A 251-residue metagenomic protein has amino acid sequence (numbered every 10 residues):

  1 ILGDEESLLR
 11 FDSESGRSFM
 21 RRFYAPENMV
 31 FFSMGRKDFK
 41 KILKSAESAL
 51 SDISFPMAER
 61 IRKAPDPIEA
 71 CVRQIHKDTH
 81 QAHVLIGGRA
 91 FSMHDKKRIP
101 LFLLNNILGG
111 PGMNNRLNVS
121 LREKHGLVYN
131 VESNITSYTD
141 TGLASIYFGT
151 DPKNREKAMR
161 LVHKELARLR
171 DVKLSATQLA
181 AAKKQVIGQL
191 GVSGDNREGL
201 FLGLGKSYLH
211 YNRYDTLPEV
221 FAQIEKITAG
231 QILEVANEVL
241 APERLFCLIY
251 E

Functional and structural regions predicted by a protein language model:
I1-M57, Q74, F91-S92, L101 (+2 more regions): Charge-rich, well-structured scaffold segments of protease-associated domains
M57-N115: His/Glu-based metal-binding/catalytic segments typifying zinc-dependent metallopeptidases
